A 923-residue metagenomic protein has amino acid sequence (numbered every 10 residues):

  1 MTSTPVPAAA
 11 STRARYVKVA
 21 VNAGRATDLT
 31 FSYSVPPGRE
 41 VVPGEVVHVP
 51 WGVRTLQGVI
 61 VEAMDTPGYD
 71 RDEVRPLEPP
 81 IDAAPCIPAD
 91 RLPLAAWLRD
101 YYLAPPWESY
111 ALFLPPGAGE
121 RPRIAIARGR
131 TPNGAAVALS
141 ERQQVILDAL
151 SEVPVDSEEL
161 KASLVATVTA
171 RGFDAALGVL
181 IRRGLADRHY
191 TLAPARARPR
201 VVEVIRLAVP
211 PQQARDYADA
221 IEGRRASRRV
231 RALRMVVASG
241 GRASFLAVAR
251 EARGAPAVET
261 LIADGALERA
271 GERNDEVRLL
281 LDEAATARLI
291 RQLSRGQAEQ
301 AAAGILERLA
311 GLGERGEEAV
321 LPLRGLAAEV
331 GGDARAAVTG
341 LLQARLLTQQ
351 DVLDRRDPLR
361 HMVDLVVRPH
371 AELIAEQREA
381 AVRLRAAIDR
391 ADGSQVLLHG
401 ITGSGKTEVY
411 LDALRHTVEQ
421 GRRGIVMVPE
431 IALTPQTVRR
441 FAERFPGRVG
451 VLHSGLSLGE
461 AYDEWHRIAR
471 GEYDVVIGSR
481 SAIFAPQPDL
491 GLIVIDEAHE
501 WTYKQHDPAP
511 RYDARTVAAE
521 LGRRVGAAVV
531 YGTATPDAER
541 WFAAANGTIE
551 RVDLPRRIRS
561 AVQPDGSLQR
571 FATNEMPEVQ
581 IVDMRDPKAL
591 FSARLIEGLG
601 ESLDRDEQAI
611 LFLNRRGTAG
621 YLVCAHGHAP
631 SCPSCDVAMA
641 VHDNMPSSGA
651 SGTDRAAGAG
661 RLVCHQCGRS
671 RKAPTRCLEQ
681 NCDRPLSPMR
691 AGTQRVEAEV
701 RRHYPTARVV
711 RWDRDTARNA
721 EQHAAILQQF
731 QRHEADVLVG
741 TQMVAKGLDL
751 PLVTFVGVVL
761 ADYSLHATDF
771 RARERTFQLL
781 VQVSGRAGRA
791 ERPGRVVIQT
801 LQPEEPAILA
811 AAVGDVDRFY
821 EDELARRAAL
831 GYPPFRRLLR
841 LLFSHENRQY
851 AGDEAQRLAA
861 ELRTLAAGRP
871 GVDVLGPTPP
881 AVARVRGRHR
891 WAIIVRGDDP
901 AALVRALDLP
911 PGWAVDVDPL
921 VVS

Functional and structural regions predicted by a protein language model:
M1-T533, E539-W541, A545-P577, D604 (+5 more regions): Accessory, non-ATPase domains that flank or precede helicase/AAA+ motor cores in DNA-metabolism machines
L365-V382, D392-G852, A860, T864 (+6 more regions): Inter-lobe coupling/hinge segments of SF2-like helicase ATPases
R857: Catalytic phosphate-donor-binding core of small-molecule kinases
G871-A881: Conserved small-domain helix->loop->beta segment predominantly found in fold-type I
